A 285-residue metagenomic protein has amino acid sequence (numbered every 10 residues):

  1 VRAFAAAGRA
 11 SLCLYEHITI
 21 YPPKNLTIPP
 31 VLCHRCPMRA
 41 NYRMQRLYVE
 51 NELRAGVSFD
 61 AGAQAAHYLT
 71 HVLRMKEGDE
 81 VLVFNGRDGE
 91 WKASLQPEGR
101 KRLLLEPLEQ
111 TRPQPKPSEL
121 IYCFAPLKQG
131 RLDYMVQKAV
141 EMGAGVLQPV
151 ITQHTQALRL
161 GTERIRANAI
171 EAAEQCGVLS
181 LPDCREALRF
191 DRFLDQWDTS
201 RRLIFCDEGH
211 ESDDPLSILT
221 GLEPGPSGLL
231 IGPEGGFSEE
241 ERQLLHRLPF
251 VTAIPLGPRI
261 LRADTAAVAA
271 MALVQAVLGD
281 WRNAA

Functional and structural regions predicted by a protein language model:
R2-G8: Extreme N-terminal basic, low-complexity initiation segments that serve as generic localization/processing leaders
L14, I20-R112: N-terminal positively charged helical leader segments and presequences
F59-D60, P117-I121, P226-G228, L248-L256: Glycine/charged-rich beta-loop-alpha catalytic/anionic-binding loops adjacent to active sites
R112-F205: RNA substrate-binding interface of SAM-dependent RNA methyltransferases
L203-Q243, F250-P255: Active-site/ligand-binding-proximal alpha/beta "capping" segment
E239-A285: Structured adenosyl-cofactor binding patch, chiefly the S-adenosyl-L-methionine
